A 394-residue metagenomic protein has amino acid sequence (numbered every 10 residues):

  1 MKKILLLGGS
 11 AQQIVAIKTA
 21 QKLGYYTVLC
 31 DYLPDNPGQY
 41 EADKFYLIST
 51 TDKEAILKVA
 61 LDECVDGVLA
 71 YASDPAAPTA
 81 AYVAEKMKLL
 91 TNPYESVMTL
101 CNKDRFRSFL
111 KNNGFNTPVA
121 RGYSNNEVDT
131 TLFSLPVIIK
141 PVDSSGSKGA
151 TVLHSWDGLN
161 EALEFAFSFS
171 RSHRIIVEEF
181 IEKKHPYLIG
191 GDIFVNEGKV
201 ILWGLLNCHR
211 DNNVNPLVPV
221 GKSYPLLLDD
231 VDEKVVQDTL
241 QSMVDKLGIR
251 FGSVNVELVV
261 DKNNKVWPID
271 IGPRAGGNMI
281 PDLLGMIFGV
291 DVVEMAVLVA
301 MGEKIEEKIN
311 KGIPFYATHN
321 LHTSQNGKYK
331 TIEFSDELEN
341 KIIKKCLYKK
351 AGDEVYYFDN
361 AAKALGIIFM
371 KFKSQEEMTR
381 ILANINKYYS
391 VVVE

Functional and structural regions predicted by a protein language model:
M1-E95, G302-E306, T323, K349-K363 (+1 more regions): ATP-binding N-terminal substructure of ATP-dependent carboxylate-amine bond-forming enzymes
L5, C101-I176, Y224-S242, N386: Active-site nucleotide/adenylate-binding loops and adjacent lid/helix of ATP-dependent enzymes
S145-S147, R210, G272-F288, A351: Glycine-rich phosphate/pyrophosphate-binding beta-alpha loops
T151, E179, P225, G285 (+1 more regions): Short, well-ordered beta-strand elements within core beta-sheets of diverse protein domains
H154-S155, I193, L321-S324, I368-S374: Short beta-strand-to-loop capping motifs
A166-R174, I181-L226, K234-V266, G272-I280 (+2 more regions): Phosphate-binding core of ATP-grasp and ATP-grasp-like enzymes
V254, L338-E354: A structural supersecondary motif
L298-K341: A glycine-rich beta-turn/hairpin centered on an aromatic-Pro dipeptide
